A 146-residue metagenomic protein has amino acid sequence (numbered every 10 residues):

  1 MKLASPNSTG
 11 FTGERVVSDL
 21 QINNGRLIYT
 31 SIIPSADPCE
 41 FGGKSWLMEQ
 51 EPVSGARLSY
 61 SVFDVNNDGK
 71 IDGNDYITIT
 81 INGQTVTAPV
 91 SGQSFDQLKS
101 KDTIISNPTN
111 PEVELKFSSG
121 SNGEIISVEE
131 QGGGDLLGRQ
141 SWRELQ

Functional and structural regions predicted by a protein language model:
M1-Q146: A fold-level detector for beta-propeller and closely related beta-sheet-rich head/sensor domains
